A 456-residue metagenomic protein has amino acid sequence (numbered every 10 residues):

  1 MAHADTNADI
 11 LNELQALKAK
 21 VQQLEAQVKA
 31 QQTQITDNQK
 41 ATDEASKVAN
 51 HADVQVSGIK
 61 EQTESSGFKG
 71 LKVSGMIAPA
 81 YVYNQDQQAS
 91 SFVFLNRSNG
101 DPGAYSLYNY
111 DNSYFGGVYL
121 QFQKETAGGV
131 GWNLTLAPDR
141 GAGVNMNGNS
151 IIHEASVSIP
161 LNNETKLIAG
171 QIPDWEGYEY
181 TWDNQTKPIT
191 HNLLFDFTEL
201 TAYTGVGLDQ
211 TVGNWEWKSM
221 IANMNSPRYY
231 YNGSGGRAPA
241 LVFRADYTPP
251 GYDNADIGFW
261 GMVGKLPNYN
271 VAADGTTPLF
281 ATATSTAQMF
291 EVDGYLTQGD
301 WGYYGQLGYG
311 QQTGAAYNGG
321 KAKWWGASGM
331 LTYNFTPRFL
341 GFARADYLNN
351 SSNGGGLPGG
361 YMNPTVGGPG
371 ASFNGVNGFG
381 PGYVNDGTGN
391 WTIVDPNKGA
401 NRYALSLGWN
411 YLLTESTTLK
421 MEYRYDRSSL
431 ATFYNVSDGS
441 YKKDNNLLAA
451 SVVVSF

Functional and structural regions predicted by a protein language model:
A2-F94, F379, Y383-T392, F456: N-terminal periplasmic/intermembrane-space "pro-region" immediately following the signal or transit peptide
T6, N109, Y114-V118, T282 (+1 more regions): Short N-terminal amphipathic alpha-helix/helix-capping patch enriched in small hydrophobics with frequent Ser/Thr
S57-K60, F243-Y247, G408, S451-V453: Short, well-ordered amphipathic alpha-helices
E61-P227, G235-V242, D246-D256, M330-N353: Outer membrane beta-barrel
A104-L107, V144-N145, S156-S158, G251-F456: Outer-membrane beta-barrel pore domains
E179-Y180, Y229-Y230, Y269, A431: A short, polar/proline- and glycine-enriched secondary-structure boundary/capping micro-motif
L200, G207, G233-A240, T282-M289 (+2 more regions): Short, contiguous, pocket-lining structural segments that sit at or immediately flank catalytic/ligand-binding sites
P227-G233, Y247, L279-T282, A316: Short helix-to-loop capping/linker segments positioned immediately adjacent to catalytic or ligand/cofactor-binding
